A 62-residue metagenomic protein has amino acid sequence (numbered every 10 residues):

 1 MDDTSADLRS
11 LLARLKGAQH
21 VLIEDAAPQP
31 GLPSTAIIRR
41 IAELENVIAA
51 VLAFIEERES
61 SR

Functional and structural regions predicted by a protein language model:
M1-K16: Short, charge/polar-rich alpha-helical segments
G17, V21-S61: Short, charge-rich amphipathic interface segments used for partner binding and complex assembly
